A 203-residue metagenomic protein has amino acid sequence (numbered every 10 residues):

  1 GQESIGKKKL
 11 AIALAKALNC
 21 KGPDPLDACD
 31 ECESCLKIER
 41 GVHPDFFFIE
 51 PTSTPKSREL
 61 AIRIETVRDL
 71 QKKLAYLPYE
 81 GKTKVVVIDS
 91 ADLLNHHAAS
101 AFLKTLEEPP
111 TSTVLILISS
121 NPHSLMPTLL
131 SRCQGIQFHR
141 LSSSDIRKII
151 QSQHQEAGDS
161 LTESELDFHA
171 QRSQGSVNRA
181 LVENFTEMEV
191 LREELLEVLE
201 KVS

Functional and structural regions predicted by a protein language model:
G1-A17, P25, K37, T111-T113 (+1 more regions): Charged, glycine-rich active-site and insertion segments that engage polyanionic ligands
G1-H97: Clamp-loader machinery-focused feature within the broader ASCE/P-loop NTPase space
P44, P78, P109-P110, V177: Proline-centered helix-kink/hinge sites
F47, V86, I116, Q134-I136: Hydrophobic/aromatic beta-strand patches that form the interior of the parallel beta-sheet core in alpha/beta enzyme
I49-T52, I118, L141: Generic beta-structure capping elements
K73-Y76, T105, S152-A157: A generic secondary-structure signal
A75, S100-L117: Conserved catalytic/switch belt of AAA+ P-loop NTPases
